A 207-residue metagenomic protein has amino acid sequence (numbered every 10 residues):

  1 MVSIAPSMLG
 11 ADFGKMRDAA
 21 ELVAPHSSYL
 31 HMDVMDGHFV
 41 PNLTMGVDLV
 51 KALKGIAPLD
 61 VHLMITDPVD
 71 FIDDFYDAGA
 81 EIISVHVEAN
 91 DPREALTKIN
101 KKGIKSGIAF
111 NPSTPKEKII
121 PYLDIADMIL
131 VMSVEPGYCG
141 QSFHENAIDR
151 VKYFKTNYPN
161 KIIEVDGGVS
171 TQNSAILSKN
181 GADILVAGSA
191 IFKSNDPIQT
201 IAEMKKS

Functional and structural regions predicted by a protein language model:
M1-S84, N90-R93, K98, K105-S106 (+7 more regions): Conserved N-terminal beta1-alpha1 strand-loop-helix module at the mouth
G37, V134-Y138: A short, flexible beta-alpha/helix-coil linker loop
G79, G103, S133, G181: Conserved functional loop/turn residues at catalytic and ligand-binding sites
H86-E88, F110-N111, M132-S133, G188-S189: Short beta->alpha connector loops at strand-helix junctions that form conserved, small/polar/Pro-enriched
V169-N180: Acidic, divalent-metal-coordinating active-site segment for phosphoryl/phosphodiester hydrolysis, typified by short
A182-A187, F192-K193: Acidic, Mg2+-coordinating phosphoryl-transfer loop and its flanking beta/alpha structural elements, shared across
